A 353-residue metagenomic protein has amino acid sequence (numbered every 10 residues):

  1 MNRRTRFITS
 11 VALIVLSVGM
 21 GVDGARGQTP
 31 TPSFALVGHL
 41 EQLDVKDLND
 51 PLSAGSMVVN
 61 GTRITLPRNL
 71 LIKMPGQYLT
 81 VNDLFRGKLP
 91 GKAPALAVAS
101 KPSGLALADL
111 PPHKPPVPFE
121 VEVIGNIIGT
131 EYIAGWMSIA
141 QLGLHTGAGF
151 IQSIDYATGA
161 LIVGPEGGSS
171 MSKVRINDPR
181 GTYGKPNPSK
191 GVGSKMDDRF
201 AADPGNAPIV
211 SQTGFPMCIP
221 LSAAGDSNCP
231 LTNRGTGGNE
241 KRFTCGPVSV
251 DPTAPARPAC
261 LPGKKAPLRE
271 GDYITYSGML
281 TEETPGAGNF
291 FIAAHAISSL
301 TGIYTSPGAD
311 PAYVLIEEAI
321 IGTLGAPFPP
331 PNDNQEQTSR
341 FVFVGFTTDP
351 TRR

Functional and structural regions predicted by a protein language model:
M1-V11: Bacterial N-terminal signal peptides that target proteins for export
S10-G19: Bacterial N-terminal signal peptides
A25-R353: Short, flexible, surface-exposed loop segments at domain boundaries
